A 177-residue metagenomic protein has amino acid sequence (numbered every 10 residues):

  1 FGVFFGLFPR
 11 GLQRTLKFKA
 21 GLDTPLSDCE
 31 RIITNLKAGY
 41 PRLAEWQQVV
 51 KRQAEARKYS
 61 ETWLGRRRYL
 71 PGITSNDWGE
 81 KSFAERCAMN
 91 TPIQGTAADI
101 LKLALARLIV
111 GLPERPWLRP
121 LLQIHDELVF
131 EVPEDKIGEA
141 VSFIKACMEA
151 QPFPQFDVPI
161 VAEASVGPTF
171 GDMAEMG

Functional and structural regions predicted by a protein language model:
F1-G177: Conserved catalytic core of nucleotide polymerization and phosphodiester-bond processing enzymes
